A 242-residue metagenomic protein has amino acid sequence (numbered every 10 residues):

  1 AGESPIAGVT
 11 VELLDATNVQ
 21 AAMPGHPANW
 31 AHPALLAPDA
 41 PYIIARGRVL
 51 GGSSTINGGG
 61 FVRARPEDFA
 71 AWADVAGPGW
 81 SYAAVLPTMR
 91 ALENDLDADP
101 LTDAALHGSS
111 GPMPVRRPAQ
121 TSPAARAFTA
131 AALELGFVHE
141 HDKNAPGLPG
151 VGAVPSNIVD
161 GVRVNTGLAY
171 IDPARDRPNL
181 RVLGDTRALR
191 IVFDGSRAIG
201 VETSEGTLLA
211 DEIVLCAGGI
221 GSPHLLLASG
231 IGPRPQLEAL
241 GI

Functional and structural regions predicted by a protein language model:
A1-I242: N-terminal redox-cofactor-binding region of secreted/periplasmic oxidoreductases
